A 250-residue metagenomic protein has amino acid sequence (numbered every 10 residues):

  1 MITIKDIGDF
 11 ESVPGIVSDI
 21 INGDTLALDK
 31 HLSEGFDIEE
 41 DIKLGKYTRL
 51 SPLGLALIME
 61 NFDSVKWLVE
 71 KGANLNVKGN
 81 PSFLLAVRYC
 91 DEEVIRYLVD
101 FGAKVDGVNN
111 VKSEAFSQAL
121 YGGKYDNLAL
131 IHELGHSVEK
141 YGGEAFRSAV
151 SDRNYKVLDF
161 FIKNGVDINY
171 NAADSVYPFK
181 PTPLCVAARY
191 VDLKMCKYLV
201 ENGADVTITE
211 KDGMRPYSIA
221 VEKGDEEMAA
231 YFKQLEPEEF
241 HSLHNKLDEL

Functional and structural regions predicted by a protein language model:
M1-F36, E40-L50, G54, I58 (+7 more regions): Intrinsically disordered, low-complexity regulatory segments in ankyrin-centric signaling systems
M1-S18, L134-Y141, S151, N164 (+3 more regions): Ankyrin-repeat-protein effector appendages
G8-S18, E40-G54, V77-L85, V108-F116 (+4 more regions): Ankyrin-repeat boundary/"N-cap" motif
S18-G23, G54-N61, L85-D91, Q118-K124 (+4 more regions): Ankyrin repeat A-helix N-terminal signature
D24-L32, N61-V69, D91-D100, K124-E133 (+3 more regions): Ankyrin repeat structural motif
G35-E39, G72-N76, G102-D106, G135-S137 (+3 more regions): The conserved C-terminal loop/turn that links adjacent ankyrin repeats
V69-G122: A generic tandem-repeat structural signature
S117, Y121, L128-C185: Eukaryotic tandem repeat interaction scaffolds
